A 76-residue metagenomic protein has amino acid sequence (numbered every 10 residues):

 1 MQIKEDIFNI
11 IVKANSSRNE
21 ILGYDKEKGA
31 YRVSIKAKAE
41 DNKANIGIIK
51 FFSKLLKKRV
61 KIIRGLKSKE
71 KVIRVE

Functional and structural regions predicted by a protein language model:
M1-N42, I46-I49, K54, K61-E76: Contiguous, often N-terminal, cationic amphipathic patches that form binding interfaces
